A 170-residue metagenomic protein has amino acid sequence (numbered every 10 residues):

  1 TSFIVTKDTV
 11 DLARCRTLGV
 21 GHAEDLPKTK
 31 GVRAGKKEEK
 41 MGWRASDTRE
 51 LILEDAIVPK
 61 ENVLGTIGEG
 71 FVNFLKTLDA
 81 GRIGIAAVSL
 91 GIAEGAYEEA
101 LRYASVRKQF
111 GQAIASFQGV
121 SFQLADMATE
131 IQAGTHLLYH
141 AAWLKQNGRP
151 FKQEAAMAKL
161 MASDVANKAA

Functional and structural regions predicted by a protein language model:
T1-R102, Q112: FAD-binding core of flavoproteins
T48, A80, K152, M157 (+1 more regions): Active-site lining segments that contact anionic ligands and/or coordinate catalytic metals
A86-A93, V120-Q123, M127-E130, A158-M161: Amphipathic alpha-helix face/heptad-repeat signature
L101-A115, A128-M161: C-terminal helix-coil-helix/basic helical segment that borders enzyme active sites and/or dimer interfaces and provides
A162-A170: Short, intrinsically disordered, charge-balanced linker/junction segments flanking boundaries in proteins
